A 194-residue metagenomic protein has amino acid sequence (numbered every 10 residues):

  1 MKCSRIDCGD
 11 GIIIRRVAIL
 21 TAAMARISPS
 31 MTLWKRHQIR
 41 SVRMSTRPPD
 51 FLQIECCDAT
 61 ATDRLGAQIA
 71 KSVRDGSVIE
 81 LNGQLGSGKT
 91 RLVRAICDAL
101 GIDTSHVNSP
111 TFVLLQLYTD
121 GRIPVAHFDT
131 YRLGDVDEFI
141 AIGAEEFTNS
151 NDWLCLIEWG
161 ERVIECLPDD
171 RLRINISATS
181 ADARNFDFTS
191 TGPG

Functional and structural regions predicted by a protein language model:
T46-L65: N-terminal pre-Walker A segment at the start of P-loop NTPase domains
R47-L52, G134-G194: Short phosphate-coordinating micro-motif centered on Lys-Gly-acidic
L81: Hydrophobic anchor at the beta1->P-loop junction of P-loop NTPases
Q84: P-loop (Walker A) phosphate-binding loop of NTP-binding proteins
K89: Conserved lysine of the Walker
D103-Q116: Short beta-strand-centered segment that lines the nucleotide-binding/catalytic pocket of NTP-utilizing
